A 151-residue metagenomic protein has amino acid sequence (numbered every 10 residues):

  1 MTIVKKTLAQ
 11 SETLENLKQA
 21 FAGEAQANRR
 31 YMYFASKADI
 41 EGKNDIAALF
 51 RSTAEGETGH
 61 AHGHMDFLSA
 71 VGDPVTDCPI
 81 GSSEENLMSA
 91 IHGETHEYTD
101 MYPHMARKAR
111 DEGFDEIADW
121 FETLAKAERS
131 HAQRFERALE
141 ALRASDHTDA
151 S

Functional and structural regions predicted by a protein language model:
M1-S151: Non-heme di-metal
